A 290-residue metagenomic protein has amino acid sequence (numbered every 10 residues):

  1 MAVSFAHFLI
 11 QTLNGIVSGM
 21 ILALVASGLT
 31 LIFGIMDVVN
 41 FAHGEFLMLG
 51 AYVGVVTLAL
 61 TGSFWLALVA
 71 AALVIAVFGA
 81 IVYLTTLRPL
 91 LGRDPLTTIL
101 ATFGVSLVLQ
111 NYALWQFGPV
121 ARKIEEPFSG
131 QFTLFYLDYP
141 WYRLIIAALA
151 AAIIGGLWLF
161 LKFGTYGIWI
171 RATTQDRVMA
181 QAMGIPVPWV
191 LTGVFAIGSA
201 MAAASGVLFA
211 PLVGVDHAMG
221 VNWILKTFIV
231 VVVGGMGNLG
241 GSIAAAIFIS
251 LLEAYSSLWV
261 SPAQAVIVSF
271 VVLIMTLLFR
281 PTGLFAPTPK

Functional and structural regions predicted by a protein language model:
M1-H7, V82, L87-L91, P281-K290: Transmembrane alpha-helical segments of polytopic membrane transport and secretion proteins
M1-L24, V53, T61-A67, R93-T98 (+4 more regions): Membrane-interfacial amphipathic/re-entrant helices at transmembrane-helix boundaries
H7, V25, Q116, Q175-A182 (+2 more regions): Cytosolic-side transmembrane-helix boundaries in multi-pass membrane proteins
L13, I35-I81, T85, W259: Membrane-embedded helix boundary and interhelical linker motif in transport proteins
S18-G19, L24, D138-D216, L239-A244: Helix-loop-helix "hairpin" substructures at the membrane interface of multi-pass membrane proteins
L22, A26, G62-L73, T192-A202 (+1 more regions): Transmembrane alpha-helical segments in multi-pass inner-membrane proteins
G62-V105, Y112, A244-I249, R280-P281: Alpha-helical transmembrane segments within multi-pass membrane transporters and channels
P89-F163, V190-G193, Y255, V260-A263 (+3 more regions): Transmembrane helix-bundle core of multi-pass membrane transporters and related energy-transducing complexes
